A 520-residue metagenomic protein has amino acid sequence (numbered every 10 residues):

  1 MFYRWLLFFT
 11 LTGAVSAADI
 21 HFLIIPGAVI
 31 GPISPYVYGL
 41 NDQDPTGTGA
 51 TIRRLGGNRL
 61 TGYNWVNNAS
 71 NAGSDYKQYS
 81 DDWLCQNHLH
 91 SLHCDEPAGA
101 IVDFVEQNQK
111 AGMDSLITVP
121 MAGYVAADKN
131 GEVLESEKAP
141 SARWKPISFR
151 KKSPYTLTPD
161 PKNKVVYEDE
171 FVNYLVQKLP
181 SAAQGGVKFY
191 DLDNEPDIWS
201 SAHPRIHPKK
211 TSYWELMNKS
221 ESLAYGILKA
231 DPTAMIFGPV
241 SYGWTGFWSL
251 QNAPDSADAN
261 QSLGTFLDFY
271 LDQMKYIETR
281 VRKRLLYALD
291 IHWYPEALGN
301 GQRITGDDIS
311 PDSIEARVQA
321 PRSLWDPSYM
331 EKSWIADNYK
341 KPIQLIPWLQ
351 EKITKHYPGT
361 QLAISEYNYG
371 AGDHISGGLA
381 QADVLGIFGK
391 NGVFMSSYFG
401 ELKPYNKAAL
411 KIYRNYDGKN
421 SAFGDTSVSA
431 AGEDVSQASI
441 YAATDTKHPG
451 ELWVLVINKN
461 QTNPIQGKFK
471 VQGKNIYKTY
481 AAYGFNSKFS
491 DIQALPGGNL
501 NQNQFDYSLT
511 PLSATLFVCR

Functional and structural regions predicted by a protein language model:
M1-F8: Sec-dependent signal peptide recognition, specifically the positively charged N-region followed immediately by
D19-I309: N-terminal catalytic cores of secreted or lumenal carbohydrate-active enzymes
D197-P204, G238-D255, R322-S333, L349-G378: Active-site clefts of carbohydrate-active enzymes
E221-K229, T233, Y287, Y294-N368: Glycoside hydrolase catalytic-domain groove-lining segments
S222-G226, Y276-R280, K332-K403, K459-T462 (+1 more regions): Catalytic-core region of carbohydrate-active enzymes that cleave or remodel glycosidic bonds
H374, L385-W453, T479, K488-D491: Glycan-recognition and catalytic regions of carbohydrate-active enzymes
D434-I476, L512-L516: Carbohydrate-binding surface patches
G498-R520: C-terminal beta-strand-rich structural cap/linker in extracellular carbohydrate-active enzymes
